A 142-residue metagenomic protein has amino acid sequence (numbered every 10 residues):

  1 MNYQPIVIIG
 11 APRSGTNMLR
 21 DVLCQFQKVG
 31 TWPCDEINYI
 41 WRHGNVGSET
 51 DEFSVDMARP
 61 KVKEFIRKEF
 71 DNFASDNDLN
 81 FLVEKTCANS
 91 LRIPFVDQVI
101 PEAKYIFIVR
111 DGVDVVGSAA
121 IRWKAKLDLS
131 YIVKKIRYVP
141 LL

Functional and structural regions predicted by a protein language model:
M1-D76, K126-L129, V133-P140: PAPS-dependent sulfotransferase catalytic core
Y3-Q4, D78-N80, E102-K104: Short coil/turn segments at beta-strand junctions that form active-site/ligand-binding loops
I8-G10, P33, L82-K85, F107-V109: Short beta-strand segments
G44-V46, C87-L142: PAPS-dependent sulfotransferase catalytic domain
F70-F95: Glycine-rich phosphate-binding loop used to anchor ATP phosphates in small-molecule kinases, encompassing both
